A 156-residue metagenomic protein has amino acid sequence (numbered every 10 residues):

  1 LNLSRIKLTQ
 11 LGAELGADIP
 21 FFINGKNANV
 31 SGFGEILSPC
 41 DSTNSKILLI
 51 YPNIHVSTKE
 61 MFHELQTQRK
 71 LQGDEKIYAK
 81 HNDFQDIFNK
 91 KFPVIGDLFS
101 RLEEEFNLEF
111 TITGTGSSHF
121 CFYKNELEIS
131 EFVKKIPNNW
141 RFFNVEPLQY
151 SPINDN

Functional and structural regions predicted by a protein language model:
N2-E109, F122-N156: ATP-dependent small-molecule kinase catalytic core of the GHMP/sugar-kinase superfamily and closely related
T111-T113: Flexible helical/loop "lid" subdomain adjacent to adenine-nucleotide binding pockets
G116-H119: Conserved glycine-rich beta-strand-loop-beta hairpin in the small C-terminal domain of fold type I
